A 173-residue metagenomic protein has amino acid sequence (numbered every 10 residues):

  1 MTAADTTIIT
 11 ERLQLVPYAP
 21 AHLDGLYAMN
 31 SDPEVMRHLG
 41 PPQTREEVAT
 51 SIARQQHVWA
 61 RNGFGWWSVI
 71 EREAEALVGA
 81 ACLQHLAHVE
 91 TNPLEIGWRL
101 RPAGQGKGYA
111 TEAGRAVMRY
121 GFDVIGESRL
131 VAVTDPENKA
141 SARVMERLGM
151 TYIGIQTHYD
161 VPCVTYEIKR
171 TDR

Functional and structural regions predicted by a protein language model:
M1-P41, S51-A53, I70-R173: Acyl-donor (CoA/ACP) binding surface of acyl/acetyltransferases
R45-V48: Short amphipathic alpha-helix in the helical subdomain of ABC transporter nucleotide-binding domains
Q55-S68: A short helix-loop-beta-strand connector motif used in the catalytic cores of GNAT acetyltransferases and, in some
